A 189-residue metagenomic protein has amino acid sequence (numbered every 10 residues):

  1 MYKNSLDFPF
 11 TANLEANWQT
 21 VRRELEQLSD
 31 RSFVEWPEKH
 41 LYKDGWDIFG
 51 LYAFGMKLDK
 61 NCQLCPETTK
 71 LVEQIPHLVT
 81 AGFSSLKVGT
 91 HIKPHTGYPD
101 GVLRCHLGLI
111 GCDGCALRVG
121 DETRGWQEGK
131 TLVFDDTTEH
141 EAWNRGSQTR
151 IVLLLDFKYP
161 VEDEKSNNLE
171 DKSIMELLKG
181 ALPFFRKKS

Functional and structural regions predicted by a protein language model:
M1-V102, C112-C115, E164-S189: Fe(II)/2-oxoglutarate oxygenase catalytic core
L78-T80, V102-H106, G114, E139 (+1 more regions): Extracellular structured ligand-interaction cores
S85, T96, V119-D121, N144 (+1 more regions): Residue-level recognition of conserved beta-strand positions in structured domain cores
V88, T138-E139, K158-P160: Short, solvent-exposed loop/turn segments at secondary-structure junctions
I92-H95, A116-R118, F134, H140-G146: Short beta-strand His + acidic residue motifs that chelate non-heme Fe in jelly-roll/DSBH and cupin folds
R104-G108, T131-V133, Q148-D163: A short hydrophobic beta-strand segment most commonly corresponding to one strand of the jelly-roll/cupin
L109-E128: A short beta-strand-loop-beta hairpin characteristic of the jelly-roll/cupin
G125-E139: Conserved metal-binding segment of the jelly-roll/cupin
